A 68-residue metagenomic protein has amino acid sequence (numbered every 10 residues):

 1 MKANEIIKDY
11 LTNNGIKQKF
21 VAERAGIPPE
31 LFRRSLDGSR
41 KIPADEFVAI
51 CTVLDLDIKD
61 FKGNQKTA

Functional and structural regions predicted by a protein language model:
M1-K17: A short, Lys/Arg-rich alpha-helix, primarily the initiator
E5, D9, R34, G63: DNA-binding alpha-helical recognition surfaces that contact promoter or target DNA
L11, A22, C51: The alpha-helix within a helix-turn-helix
L11, L36, E46, L54: DNA major-groove recognition helix of helix-turn-helix
T12, G26, D37-S39, K66: Residue-level detection of the helix-turn-helix DNA-binding "recognition helix"
I16-R34: Short alpha-helical DNA-recognition segment
S39-A49: Short, basic-rich loop-to-helix N-cap that marks the start of a DNA-contacting helix
D55-A68: Short C-terminal boundary/hinge segments that cap the last helix of small helical domains
